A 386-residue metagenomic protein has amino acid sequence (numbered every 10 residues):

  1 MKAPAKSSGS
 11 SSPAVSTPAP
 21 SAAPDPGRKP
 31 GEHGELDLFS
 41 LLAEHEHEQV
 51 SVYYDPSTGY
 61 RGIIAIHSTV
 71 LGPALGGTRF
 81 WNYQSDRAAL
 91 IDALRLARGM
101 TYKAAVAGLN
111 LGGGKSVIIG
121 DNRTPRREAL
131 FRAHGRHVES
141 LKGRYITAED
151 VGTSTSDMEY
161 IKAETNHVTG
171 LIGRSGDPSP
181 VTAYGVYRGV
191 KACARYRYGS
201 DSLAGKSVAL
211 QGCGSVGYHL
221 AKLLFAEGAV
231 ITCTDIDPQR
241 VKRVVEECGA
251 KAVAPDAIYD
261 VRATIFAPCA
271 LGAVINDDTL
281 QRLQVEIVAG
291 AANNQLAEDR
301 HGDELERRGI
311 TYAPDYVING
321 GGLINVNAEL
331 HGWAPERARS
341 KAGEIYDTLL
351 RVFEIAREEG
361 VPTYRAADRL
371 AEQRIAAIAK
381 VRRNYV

Functional and structural regions predicted by a protein language model:
M1-I172: N-terminal ligand-binding/catalytic initiation module
L90-A97, E128-E139, E159-K162, A183-K191 (+6 more regions): Predominant activation on well-ordered alpha-helical scaffold segments within soluble catalytic domains
A104-N110, R144-E149, Y198-S207, P255 (+2 more regions): Flexible, glycine/charged-enriched surface loops at secondary-structure junctions
D177-I265: Glycine-rich phosphate/diphosphate-binding loop of Rossmann-like nucleotide-binding domains
P180, S215-L220, V274-I275, L296-E298 (+1 more regions): Short glycine/serine/threonine-rich phosphate/pyrophosphate-binding segments that cradle anionic phosphate groups
A194, E286-V386: Adenosine-phosphate binding glycine-rich loop
I236-V317: Rossmann-like adenosine-cofactor binding region
